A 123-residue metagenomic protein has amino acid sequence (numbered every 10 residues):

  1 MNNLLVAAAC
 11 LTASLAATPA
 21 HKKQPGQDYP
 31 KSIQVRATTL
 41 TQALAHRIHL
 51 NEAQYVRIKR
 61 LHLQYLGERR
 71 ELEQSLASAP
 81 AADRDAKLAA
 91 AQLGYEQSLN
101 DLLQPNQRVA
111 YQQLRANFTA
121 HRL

Functional and structural regions predicted by a protein language model:
M1-P25: Bacterial Sec-dependent N-terminal signal peptides
T18-L123: Charge-rich (acidic/polar
